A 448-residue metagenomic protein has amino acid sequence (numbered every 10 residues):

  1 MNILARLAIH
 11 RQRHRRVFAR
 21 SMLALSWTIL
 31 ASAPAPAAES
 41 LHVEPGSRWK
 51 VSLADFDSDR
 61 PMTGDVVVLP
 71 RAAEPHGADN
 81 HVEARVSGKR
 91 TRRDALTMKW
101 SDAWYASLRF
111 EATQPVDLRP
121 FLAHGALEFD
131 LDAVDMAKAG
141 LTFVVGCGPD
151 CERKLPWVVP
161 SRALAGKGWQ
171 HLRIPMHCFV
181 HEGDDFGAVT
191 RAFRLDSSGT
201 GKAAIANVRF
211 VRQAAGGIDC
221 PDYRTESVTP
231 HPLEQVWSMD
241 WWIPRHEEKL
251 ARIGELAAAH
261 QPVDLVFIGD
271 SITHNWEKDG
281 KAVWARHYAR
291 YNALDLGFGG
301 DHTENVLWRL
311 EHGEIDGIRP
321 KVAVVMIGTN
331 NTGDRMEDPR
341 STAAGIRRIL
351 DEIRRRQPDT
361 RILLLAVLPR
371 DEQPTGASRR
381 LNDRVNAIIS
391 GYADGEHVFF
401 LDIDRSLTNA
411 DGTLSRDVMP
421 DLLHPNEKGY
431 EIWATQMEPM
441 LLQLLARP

Functional and structural regions predicted by a protein language model:
M1-V17: N-terminal secretory signal peptides that target proteins for export/translocation
R20-S32: Bacterial N-terminal signal peptides
A33-A37: Sec/Tat signal peptide C-region and signal peptidase I cleavage site
A38-I253: Beta-rich carbohydrate-recognition modules and glycan-binding surfaces
S227-R319: Serine-esterase "nucleophile elbow" of acetyl-processing enzymes
D264-G269, N292-G297, V322-I327, R361-A366 (+2 more regions): Structural recognition of the beta-strand scaffold that forms the well-ordered cores of secreted hydrolase catalytic
H274-A289, T303-R347, E352, L363 (+1 more regions): Oxyanion-hole/transition-state-stabilizing segment in secreted/luminal serine hydrolases and related acyltransferases
P369-P448: Catalytic His-Asp segment of secreted/periplasmic serine-dependent ester chemistry enzymes
